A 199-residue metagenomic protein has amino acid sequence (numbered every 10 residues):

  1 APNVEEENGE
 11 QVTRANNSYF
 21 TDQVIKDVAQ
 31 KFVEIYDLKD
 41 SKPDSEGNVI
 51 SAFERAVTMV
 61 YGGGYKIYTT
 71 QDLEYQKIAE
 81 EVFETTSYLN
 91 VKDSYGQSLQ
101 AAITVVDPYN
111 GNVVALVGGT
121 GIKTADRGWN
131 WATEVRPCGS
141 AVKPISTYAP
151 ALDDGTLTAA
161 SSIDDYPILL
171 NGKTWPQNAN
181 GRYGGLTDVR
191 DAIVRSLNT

Functional and structural regions predicted by a protein language model:
A1-T70: Non-catalytic, structured segments within soluble enzyme domains
N3, G96-K123: A short, well-structured edge-of-sheet supersecondary motif
Q11-V12, T156-T199: Conserved catalytic neighborhood of penicillin-recognizing serine enzymes
R14-Y19, T69-K77, K123, R136-A141 (+3 more regions): Soluble non-cytosolic domains of exported or imported proteins
S18, D22, K26, Q30 (+7 more regions): Solvent-exposed, polar/charged alpha-helical surfaces in well-ordered, non-transmembrane soluble domains, broadly
L73-D107, R190-V194: Beta-lactamase-like hydrolase cores
A79, G111, V135-I163, A192: Active-site SXXK
I122-E134: A short, polar/charged loop-to-alpha-helix boundary motif
